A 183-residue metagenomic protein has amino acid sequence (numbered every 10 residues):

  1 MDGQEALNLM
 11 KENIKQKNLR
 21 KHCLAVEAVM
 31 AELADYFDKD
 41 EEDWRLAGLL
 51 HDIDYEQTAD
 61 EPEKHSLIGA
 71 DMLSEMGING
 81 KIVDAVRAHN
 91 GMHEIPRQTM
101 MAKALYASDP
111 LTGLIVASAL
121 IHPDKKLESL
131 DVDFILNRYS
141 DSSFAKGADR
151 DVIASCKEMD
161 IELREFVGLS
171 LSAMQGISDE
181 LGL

Functional and structural regions predicted by a protein language model:
M1, M10, M30, M72 (+5 more regions): Detector for methionine-enriched segments
M1-E61: Acidic/His-rich, divalent-metal-binding segments that scaffold phosphate/diphosphate chemistry
G3-Q4, Q16, R20-L24, E63 (+4 more regions): Electropositive phosphate-/nucleotide-binding environments in soluble metabolic enzymes
E5-Q16, A28, I95, G168 (+1 more regions): Metal-centered catalytic cores of metalloenzymes
L7, K11, L24-E27, A31 (+6 more regions): Predominant activation on well-ordered alpha-helical scaffold segments within soluble catalytic domains
I14, M30, A34-F37, M76 (+4 more regions): Structural signal for hydrophobic packing residues in well-ordered secondary-structure cores of soluble enzyme domains
F37-S142: Divalent metal-dependent catalytic cores for phosphoryl transfer on phosphate-bearing substrates
K126-L127, D133-G182: C-terminal binding/interaction regions
